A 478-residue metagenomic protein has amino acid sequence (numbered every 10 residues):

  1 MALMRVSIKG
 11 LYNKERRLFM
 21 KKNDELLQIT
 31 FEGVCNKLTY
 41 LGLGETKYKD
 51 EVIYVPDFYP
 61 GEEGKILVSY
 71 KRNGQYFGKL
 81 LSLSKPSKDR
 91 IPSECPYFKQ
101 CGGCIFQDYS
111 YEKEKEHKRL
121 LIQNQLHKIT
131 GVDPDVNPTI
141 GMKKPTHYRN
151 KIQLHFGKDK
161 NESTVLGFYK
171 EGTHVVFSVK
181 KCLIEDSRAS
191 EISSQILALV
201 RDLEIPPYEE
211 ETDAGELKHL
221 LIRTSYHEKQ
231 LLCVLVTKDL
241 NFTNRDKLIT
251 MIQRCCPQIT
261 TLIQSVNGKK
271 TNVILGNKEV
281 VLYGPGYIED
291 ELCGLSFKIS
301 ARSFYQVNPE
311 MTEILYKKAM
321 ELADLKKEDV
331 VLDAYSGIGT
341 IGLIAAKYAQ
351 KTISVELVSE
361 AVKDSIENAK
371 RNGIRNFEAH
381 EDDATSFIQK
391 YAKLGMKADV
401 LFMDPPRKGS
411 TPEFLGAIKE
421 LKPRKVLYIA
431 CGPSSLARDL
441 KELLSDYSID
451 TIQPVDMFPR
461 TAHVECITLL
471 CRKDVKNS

Functional and structural regions predicted by a protein language model:
A2-E32, K37-Y40, L240, N244-S478: Rossmann-like S-adenosyl-L-methionine
Y12-Y97, A379, S386: Terminal RNA-binding accessory module
G44-K49, G167-K170, V234-V236, S365: Short, acidic/hydrophobic/Gly-rich beta-strand patch recurrent on exposed beta strands that often constitutes part
G61, E185, N308: Short, conserved phosphate/pyrophosphate- and ester-handling motifs at nucleotide-, phospho-/glycolipid
S69-K71, H155-D159, R223-H227, C471-K473: Short beta-strand micro-motifs enriched in acidic
L81-S93, K99-P206, H227, F242: Extended interfacial segments that mediate partner engagement and assembly in macromolecular machines
L220: Flexible loop/N-cap segments at domain edges
